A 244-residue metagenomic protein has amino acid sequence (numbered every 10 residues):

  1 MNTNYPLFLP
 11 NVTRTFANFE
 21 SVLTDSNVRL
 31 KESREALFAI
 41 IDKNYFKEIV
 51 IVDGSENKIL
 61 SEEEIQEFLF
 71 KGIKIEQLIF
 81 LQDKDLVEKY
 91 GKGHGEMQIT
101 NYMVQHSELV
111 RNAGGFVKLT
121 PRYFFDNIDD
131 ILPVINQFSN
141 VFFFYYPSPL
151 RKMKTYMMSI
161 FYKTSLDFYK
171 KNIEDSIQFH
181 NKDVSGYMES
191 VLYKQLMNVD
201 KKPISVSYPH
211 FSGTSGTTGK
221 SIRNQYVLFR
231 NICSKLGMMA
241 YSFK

Functional and structural regions predicted by a protein language model:
M1-K244: ER/Golgi luminal nucleotide-sugar-dependent glycosyltransferases, focusing on the catalytic module
